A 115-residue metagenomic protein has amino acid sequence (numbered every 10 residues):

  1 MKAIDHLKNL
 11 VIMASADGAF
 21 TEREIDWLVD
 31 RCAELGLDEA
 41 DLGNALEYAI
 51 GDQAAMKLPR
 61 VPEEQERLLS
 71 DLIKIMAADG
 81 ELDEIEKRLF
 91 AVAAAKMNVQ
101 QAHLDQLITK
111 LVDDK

Functional and structural regions predicted by a protein language model:
M1-K115: Small-residue-enriched hydrophobic alpha-helices in membranes
